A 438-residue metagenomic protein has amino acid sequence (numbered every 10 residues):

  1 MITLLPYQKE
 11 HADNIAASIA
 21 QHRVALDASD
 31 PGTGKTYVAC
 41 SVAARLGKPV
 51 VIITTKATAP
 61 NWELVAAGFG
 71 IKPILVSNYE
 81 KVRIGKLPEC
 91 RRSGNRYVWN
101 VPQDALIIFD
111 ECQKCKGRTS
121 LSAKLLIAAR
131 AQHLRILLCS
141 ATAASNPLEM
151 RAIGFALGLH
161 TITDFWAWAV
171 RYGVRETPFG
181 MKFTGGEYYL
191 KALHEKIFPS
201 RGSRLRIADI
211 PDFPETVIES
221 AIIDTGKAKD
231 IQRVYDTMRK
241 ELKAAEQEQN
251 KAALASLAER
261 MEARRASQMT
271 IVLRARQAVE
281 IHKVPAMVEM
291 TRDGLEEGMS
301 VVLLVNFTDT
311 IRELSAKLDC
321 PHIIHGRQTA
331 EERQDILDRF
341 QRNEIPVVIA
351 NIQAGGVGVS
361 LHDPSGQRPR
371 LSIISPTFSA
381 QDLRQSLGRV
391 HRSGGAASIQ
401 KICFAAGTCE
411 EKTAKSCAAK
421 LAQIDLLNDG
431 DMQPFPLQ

Functional and structural regions predicted by a protein language model:
M1-L26: Conserved pre-motif I regulatory segment
H22-S41: Walker A/P-loop
T36-A66, A144-E149, N306-T308: Conserved Walker A/P-loop ATP-binding site and its immediately adjacent core in helicase/helicase-like ATPase domains
K72-K86, L303-L304, Q341-G358: Conserved two-lobed SF2 helicase motor
L75-A129, I352-Q353: Conserved RecA-like ASCE ATPase "motif II neighborhood" in helicase/translocase motors
L106, A123-I210: Conserved P-loop NTPase motor "coupling/switch" region that bridges the ATPase
I207-C320: Conserved helicase/translocase motor-coupling segment
I311, P321-A414, K420: Conserved RecA-like P-loop NTPase helicase motor core
